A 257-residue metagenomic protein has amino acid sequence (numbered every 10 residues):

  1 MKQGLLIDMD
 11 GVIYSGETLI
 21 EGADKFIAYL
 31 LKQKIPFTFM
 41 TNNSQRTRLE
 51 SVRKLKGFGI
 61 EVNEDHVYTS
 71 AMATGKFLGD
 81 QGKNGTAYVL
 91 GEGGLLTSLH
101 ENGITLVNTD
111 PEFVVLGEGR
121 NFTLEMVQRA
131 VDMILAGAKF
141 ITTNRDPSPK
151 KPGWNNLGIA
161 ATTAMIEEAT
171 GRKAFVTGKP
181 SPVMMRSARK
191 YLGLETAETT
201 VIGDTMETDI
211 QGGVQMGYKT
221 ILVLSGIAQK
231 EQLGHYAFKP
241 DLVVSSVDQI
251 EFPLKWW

Functional and structural regions predicted by a protein language model:
K2-M9, Y14-E21, K25-K32, R46-Y68 (+1 more regions): Asp-based, Mg2+/Mn2+-dependent phosphohydrolase catalytic module
N43: Conserved phosphate/oxyanion-binding catalytic-loop motifs
